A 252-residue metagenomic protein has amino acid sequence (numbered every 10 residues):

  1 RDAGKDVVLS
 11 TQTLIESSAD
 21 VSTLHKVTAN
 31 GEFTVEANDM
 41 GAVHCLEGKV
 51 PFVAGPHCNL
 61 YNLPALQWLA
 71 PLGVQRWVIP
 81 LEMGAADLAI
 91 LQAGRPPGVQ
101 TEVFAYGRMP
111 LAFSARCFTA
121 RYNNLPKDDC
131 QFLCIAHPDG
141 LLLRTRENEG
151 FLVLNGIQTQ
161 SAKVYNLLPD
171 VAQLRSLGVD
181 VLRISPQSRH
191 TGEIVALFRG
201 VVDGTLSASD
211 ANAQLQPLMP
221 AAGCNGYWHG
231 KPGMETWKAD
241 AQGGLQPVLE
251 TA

Functional and structural regions predicted by a protein language model:
R1-L60, P64, V78-A252: Active-site pocket-lining/capping segments in soluble small-molecule metabolic enzymes
G73-V74: A cross-taxonomic marker for long C-terminal extensions/tails that follow the last structured domain
